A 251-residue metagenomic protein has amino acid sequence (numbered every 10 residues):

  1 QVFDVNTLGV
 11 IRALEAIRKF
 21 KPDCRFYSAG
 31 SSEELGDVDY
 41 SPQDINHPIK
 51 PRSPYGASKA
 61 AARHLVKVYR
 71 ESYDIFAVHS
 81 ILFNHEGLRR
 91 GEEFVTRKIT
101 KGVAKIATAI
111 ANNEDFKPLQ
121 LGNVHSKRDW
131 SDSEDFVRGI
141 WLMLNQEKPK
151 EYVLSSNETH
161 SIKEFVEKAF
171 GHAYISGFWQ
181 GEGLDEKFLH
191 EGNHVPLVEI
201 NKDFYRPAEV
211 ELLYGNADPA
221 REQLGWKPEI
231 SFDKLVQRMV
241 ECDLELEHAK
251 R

Functional and structural regions predicted by a protein language model:
Q1-H85, E134, I140-L144, E167 (+3 more regions): N-terminal Rossmann-like NAD(P)+-binding domain of SDR-like oxidoreductases, especially those catalyzing
F3, L88, S126-D129: Nucleotide-sugar-dependent glycosyltransferase donor-binding/catalytic pocket residues
G36-D37, L88-R90, S161-K163: A short beta-to-alpha transition loop/helix N-cap that caps and shapes the active-site region
S41, E92-T100: A glycine/serine/threonine-rich, flexible loop-to-helix segment that serves as the NAD(P) cofactor-binding "lid"
R97-R251: C-terminal substrate-binding subdomain of Rossmann-fold SDR/epimerase-dehydratase oxidoreductases
